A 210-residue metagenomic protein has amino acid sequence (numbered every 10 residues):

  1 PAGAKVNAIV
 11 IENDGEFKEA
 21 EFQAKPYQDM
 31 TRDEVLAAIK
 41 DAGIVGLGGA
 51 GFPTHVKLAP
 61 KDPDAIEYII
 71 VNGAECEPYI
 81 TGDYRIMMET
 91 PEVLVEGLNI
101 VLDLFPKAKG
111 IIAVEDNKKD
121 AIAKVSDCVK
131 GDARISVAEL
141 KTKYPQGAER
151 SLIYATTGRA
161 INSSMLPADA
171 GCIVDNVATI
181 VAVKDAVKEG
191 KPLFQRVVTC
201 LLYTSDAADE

Functional and structural regions predicted by a protein language model:
A2-L47, F52, P63, K119-D120: Acidic low-complexity segments
K5-N7, E34-V35, K40-A42, D64-E67 (+4 more regions): Short coil/turn connectors at secondary-structure junctions
F17, Q28, E34, R85-V129: Internal alpha/beta scaffold segment
E21-A24, A50-G51, V56-L58, I80-Y84 (+2 more regions): Short acidic, glycine/serine/threonine-rich loops at helix termini
D62, I66-I70, M88-L102, V183-K191: Structured alpha-helical segments in the cores of large, soluble enzyme domains
V71-D83: Gly-rich Lys/Arg/Thr-decorated short loops/hinges at beta-loop-alpha junctions or inter-strand turns that position
A108-S205: Hydrophobic alpha-helical positions that pack around
D206-E210: A short, hydrophobic C-terminal helix/tail in secreted or cell-surface proteins
